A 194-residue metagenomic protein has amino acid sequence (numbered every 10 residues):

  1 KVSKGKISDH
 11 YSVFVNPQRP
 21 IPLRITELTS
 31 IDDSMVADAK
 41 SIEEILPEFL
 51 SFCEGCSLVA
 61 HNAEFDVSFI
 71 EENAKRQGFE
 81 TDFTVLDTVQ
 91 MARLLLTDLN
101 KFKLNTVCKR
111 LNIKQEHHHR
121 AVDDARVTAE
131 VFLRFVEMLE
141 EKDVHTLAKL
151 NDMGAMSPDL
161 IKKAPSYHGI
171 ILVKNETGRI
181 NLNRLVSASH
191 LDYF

Functional and structural regions predicted by a protein language model:
K1-F83, T97-H119: Conserved non-catalytic scaffold segment of RNase H-like nuclease domains
A63-E64, S68-I70, A74-R110, K114-H119 (+1 more regions): Phosphodiester-processing cores and adjacent nucleic acid-binding clamps
